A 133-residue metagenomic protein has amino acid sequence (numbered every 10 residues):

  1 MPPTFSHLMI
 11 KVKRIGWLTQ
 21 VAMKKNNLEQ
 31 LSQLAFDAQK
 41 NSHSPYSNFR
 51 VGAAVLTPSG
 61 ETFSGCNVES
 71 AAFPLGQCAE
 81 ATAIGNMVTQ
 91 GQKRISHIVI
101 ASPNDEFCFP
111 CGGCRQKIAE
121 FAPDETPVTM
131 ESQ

Functional and structural regions predicted by a protein language model:
M9-D37, P110-G113, K117-Q133: Zinc-dependent deaminase
Q39-P45: Short helix-to-loop capping/linker segments positioned immediately adjacent to catalytic or ligand/cofactor-binding
N48-T57: Short beta-strand scaffold segments in enzyme catalytic cores
S64-Q133: Zn2+-dependent cytidine deaminase-like catalytic core
